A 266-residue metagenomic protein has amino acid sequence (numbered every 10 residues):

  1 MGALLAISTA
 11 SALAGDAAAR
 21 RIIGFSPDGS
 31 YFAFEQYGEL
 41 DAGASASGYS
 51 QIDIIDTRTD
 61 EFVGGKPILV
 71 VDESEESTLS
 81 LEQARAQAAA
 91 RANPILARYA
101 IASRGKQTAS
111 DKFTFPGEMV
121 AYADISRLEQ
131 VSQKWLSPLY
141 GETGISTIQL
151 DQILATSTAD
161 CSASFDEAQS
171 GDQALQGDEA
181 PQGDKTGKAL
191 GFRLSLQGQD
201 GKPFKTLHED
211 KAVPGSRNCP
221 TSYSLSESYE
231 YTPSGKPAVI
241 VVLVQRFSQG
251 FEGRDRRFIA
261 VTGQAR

Functional and structural regions predicted by a protein language model:
M1-G2, A12: Cleavable N-terminal signal peptides
L13-R266: Exposed acidic/polar residues on beta-strands and adjacent loops within beta-sheet cores, strongest in beta-propeller
